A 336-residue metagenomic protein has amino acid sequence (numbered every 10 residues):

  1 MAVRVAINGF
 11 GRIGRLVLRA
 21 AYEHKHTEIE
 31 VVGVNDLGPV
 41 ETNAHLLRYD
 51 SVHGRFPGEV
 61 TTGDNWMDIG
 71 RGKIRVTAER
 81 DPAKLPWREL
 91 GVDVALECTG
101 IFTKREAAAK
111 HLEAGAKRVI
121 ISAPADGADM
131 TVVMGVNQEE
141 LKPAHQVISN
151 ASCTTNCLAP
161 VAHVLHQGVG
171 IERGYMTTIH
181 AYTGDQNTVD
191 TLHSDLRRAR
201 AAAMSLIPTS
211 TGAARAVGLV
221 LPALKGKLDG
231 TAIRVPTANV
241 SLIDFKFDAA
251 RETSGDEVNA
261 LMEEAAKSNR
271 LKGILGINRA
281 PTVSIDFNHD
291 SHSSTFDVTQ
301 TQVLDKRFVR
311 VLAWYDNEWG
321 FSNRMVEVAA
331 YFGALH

Functional and structural regions predicted by a protein language model:
M1-A199, E327, A334-H336: N-terminal Rossmann-like NAD(P) cofactor-binding subdomain of oxidoreductases, focused on the glycine-rich
R4-A6, I148-S149, I243-A250, V309-Y315: Short glycine-rich or small-residue beta-strand-to-loop segments that form or flank ligand, phosphate, metal/Fe-S
A20, N259-L261, R324-V328: Composition- and surface-driven signal marking solvent-exposed, interaction-prone regions in large proteins
E23-P86, G170-R173, T178-F308: C-terminal substrate-binding/catalytic lobe of Rossmann-fold NAD(P)-dependent oxidoreductases
T99-G100, C153, T209, A250 (+1 more regions): Structured loop/turn residues at secondary-structure junctions
N156, E252-T253, W319-G320: A generic structural signal for alpha-helix starts
S291-H336: NAD(P)-dependent Rossmann-like dehydrogenase/reductase catalytic/cofactor-binding core
